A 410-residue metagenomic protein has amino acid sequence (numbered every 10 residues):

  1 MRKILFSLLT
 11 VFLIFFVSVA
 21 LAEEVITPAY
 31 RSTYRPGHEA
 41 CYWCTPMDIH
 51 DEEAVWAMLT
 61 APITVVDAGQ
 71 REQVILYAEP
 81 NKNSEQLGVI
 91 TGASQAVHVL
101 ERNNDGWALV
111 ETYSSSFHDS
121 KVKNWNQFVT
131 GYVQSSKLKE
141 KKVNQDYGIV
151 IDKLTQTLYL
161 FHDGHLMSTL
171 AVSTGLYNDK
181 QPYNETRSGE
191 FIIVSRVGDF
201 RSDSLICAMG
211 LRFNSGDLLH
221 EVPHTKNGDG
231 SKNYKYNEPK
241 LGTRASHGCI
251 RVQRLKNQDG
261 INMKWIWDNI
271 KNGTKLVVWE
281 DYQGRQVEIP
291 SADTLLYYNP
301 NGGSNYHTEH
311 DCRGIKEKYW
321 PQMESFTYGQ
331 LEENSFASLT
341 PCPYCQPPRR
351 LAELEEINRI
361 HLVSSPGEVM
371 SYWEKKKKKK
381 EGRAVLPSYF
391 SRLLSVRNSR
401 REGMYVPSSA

Functional and structural regions predicted by a protein language model:
I4-L21: Sec-dependent N-terminal signal peptides of Gram-positive bacterial secreted proteins and lipoproteins
E23-A40, N144, N184-S188, F200-S304 (+3 more regions): Exported/periplasmic cell-wall-interacting domains
E23-I75, V89-T91, E101-N103, E288-G303: SH3-family beta-barrel domains
V25-Y42, V89-Q134, N334-S338: SH3/SH3-like beta-barrel superfamily modules
I75-E79, E111-Y113, F161: Core beta-strand residues in small-molecule sensory/regulatory alpha/beta domains
E79-G92, G314-W320: SH3/SH3-like (including bacterial SH3b) beta-barrel domains that bind proline-rich motifs or cell-wall ligands
V122-K232: Gly/Pro-biased beta-strand-loop elements
K378-R392, N398-S409: Positively charged N-terminal leader segments that act as targeting/secretion signals
